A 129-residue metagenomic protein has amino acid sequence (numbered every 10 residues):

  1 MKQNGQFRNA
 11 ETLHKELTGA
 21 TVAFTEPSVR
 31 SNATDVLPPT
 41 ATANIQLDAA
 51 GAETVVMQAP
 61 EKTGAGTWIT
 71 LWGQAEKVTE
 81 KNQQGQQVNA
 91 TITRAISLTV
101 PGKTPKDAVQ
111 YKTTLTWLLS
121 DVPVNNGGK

Functional and structural regions predicted by a protein language model:
M1-K129: Signature of Gram-negative chaperone-usher
